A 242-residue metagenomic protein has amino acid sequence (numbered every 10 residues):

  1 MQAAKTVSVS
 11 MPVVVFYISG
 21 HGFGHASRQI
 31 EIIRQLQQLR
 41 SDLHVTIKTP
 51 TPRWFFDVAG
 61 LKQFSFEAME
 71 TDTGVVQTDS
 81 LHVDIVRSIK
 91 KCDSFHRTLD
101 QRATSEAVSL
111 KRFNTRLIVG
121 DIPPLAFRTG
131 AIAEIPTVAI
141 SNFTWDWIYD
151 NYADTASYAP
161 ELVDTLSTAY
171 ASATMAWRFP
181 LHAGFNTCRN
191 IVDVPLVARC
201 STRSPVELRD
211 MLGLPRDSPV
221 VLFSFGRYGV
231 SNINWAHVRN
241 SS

Functional and structural regions predicted by a protein language model:
T6-G22: Nucleotide-activated donor-dependent transferases that construct or modify glycoconjugates
V13, R116-L117, M175, V220: Structural motif
A26-Q37: Short amphipathic alpha-helix
L43-R97: Conserved nucleotide-sugar phosphate-binding/catalytic loop shared by glycosyltransferases and other
V45-P50, A176-F179, S242: Short internal beta-strands
K48, M69, I140-S141, F179 (+1 more regions): Generic beta-sheet signal
E106-S167: Conserved nucleotide-sugar donor-interacting segment of glycosyltransferase catalytic cores, predominantly GT-B
Y149-S231: A nucleotide-sugar donor-handling region in carbohydrate enzymes
